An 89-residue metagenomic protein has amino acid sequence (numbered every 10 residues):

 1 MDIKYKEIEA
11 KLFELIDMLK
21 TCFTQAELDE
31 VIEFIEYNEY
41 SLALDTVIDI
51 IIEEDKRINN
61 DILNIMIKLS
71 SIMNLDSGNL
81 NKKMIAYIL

Functional and structural regions predicted by a protein language model:
M1-L89: C-terminal-biased regions
